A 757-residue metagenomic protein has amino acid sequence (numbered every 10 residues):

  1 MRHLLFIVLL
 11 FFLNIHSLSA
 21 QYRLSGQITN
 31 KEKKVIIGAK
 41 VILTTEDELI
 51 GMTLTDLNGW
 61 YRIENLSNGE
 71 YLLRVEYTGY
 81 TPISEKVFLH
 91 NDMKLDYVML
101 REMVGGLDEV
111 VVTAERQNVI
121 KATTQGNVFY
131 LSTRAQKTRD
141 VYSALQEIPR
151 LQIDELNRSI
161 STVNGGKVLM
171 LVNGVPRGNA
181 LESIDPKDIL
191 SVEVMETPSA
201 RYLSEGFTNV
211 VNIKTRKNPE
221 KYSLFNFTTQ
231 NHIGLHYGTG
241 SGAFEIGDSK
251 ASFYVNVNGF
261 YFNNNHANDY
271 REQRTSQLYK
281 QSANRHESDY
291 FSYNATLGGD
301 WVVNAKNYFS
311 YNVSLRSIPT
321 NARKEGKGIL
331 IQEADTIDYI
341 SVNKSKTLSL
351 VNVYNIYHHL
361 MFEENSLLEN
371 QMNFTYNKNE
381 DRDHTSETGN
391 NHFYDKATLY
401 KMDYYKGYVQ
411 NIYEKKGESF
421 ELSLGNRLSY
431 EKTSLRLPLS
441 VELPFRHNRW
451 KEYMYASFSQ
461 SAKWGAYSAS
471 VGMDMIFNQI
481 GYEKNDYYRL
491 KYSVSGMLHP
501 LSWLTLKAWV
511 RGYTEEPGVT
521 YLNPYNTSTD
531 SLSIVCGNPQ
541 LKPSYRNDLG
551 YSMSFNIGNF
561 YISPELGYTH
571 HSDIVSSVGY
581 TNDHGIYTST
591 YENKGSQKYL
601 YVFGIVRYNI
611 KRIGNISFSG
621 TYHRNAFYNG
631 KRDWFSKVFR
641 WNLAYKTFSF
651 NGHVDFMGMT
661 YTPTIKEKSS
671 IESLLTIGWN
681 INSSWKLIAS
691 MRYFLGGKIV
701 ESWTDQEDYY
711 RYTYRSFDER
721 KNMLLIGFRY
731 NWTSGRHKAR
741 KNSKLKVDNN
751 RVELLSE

Functional and structural regions predicted by a protein language model:
I42, E76-Y80, K94-R134, E155 (+1 more regions): Short, acidic, small-residue-rich periplasmic hinge/interaction motif at the N-terminus of Gram-negative outer-membrane
T44-E48, R74-E85: A short, solvent-exposed loop/turn motif at the edges and junctions of modular extracellular/periplasmic domains
E46-W60: Short, acidic Ser/Thr/Gly-rich low-complexity loop/linker segments typical of extracellular and cell-surface proteins
K94-V98, V141-A144, S159-S161, N179 (+3 more regions): N-terminal periplasmic accessory domains that precede and gate Gram-negative outer-membrane beta-barrel machines
Q152-T197: Periplasmic plug
S204-V211, P219-N268, Y290-Y293: Outer-membrane beta-barrel translocator/receptor signature
S292-P319, V342-E483, Y487-S493, H499-W503 (+3 more regions): Face-selective signature of the C-terminal outer-membrane beta-barrel domain
S502-L504, T514-S563, H570, S589-L600 (+3 more regions): Outer-membrane beta-barrel signature, preferentially recognizing the C-terminal barrel domain of Gram-negative
